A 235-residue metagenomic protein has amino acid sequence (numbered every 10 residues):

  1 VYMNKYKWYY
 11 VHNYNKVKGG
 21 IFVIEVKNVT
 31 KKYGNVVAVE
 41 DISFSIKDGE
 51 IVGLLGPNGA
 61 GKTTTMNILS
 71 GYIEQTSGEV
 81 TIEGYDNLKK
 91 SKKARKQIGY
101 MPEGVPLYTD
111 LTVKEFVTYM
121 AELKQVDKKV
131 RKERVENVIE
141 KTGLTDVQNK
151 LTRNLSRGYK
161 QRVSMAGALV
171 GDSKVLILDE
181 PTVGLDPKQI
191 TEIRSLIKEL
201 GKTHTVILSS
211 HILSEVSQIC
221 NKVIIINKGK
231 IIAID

Functional and structural regions predicted by a protein language model:
V1-T30: ABC-family P-loop ATPase nucleotide-binding domain
I24-V26, K31-N227, A233: ABC transporter nucleotide-binding domains
